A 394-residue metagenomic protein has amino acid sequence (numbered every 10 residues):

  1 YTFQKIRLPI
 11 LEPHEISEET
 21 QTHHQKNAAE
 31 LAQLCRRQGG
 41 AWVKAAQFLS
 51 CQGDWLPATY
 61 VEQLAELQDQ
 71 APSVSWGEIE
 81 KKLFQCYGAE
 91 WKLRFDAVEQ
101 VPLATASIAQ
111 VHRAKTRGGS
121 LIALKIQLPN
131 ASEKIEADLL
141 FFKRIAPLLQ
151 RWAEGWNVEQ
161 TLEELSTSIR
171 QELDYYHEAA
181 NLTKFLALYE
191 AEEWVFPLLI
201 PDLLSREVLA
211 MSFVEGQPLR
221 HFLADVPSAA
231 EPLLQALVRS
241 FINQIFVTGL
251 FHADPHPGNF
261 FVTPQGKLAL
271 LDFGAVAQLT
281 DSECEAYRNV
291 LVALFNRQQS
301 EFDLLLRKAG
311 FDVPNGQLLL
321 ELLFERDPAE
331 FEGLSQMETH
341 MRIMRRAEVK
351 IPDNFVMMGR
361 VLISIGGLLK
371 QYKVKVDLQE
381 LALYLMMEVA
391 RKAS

Functional and structural regions predicted by a protein language model:
Y1-Q110, R117, E136-V158, V313-P314 (+3 more regions): N-terminal accessory/targeting segments that precede structured cores
E19, Q25, S205, V214-G216 (+2 more regions): Helix-rich C-lobe and terminal helical cap/extension of kinase-like folds
N27, A41, Y60, S75 (+16 more regions): Helical mechanochemical/support elements of P-loop NTPase systems and associated helical scaffolds
A58, A65-P72, F84-Q85, S132-A137 (+2 more regions): ATP-dependent phospho-/nucleotidyl transfer catalytic cores
R113, S120-Q127: Glycine-rich ATP phosphate-binding loop
A114-K115, P255: Conserved beta3 strand of the Hanks-type protein kinase catalytic N-lobe
G118-S120, K267: Short acidic/polar mixed-charge low-complexity motifs
G258-V262: Hydrophobic residue at the +6 position relative to the catalytic HRD Asp in the kinase catalytic loop
